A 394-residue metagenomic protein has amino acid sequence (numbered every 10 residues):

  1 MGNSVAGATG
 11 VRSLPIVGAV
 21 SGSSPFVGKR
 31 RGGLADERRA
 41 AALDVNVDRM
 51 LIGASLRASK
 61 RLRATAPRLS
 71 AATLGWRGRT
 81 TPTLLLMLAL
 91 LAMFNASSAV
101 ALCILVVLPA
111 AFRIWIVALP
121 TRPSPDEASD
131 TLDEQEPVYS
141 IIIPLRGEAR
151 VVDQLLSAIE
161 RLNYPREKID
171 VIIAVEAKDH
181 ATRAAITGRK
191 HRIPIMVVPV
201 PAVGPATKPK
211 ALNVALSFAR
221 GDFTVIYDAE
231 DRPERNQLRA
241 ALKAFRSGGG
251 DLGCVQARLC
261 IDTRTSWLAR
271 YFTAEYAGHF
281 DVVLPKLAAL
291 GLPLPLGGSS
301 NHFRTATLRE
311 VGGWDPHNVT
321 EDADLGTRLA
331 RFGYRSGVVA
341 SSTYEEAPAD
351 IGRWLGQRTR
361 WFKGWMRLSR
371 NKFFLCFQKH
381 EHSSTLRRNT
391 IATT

Functional and structural regions predicted by a protein language model:
G2, K29-D133: N-terminal membrane-anchoring/stem segments of glycan-assembly enzymes
L56-T80, D126, L132, L290-G291 (+1 more regions): Basic/Trp-rich segment in TM-proximal cytosolic loops or flexible interdomain/linker regions
A111-K168: N-terminal signal-anchor transmembrane helix
P137-S140, D170, R309, D324: Cell-envelope/extracellular polymer assembly enzymes that use nucleotide-activated donors
E160-V203: Acidic donor-binding segment of Leloir-type glycosyltransferases
T187-F223, R235-V319, I351, L355-N371: Long helical/loop segments within the catalytic core of UDP-sugar-dependent glycosyltransferases, especially the large
D228-R232, W314-H317, L329: The conserved acidic donor/metal-binding loop of glycosyltransferases
G326-Y344: Catalytic donor-sugar/metal-binding loop of nucleotide-sugar-dependent glycosyltransferases
